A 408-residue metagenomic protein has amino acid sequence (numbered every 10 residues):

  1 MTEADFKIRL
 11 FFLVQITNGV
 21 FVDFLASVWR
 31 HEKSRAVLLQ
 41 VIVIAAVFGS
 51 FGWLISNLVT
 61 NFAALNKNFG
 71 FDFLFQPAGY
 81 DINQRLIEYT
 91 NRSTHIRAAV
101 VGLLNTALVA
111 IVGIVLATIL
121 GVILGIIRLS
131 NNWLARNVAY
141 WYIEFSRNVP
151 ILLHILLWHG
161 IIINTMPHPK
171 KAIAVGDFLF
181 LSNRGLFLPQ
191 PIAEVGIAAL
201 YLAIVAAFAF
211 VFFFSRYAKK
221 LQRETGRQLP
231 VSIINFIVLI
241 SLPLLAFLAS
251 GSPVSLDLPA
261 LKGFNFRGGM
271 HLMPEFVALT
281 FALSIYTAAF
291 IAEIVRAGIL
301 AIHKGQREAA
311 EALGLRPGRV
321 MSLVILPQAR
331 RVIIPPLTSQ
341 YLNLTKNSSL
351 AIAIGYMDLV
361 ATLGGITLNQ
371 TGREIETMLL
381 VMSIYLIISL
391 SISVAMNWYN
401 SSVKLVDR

Functional and structural regions predicted by a protein language model:
M1-E3, F21: Intrinsically disordered, low-complexity regulatory regions of eukaryotic regulatory proteins
E3-F12, P150: N-terminal amphipathic/hydrophobic targeting modules at extreme N-termini, encompassing cleavable Sec/SRP-type signal
I16-R408: Transmembrane alpha-helices and adjacent helix-loop boundaries
